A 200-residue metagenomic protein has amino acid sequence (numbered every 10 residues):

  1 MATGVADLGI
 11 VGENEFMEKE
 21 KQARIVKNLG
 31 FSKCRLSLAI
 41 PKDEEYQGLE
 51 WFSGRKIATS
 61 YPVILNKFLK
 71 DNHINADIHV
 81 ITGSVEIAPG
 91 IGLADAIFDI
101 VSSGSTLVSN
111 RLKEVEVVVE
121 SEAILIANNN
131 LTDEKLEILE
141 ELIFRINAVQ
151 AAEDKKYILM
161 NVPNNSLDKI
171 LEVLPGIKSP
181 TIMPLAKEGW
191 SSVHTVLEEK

Functional and structural regions predicted by a protein language model:
T3, I10-R24, G30, K42-K200: Small-molecule-sensing regulatory modules
C34: Expand to "…catalyze enediolate/carbanion chemistry for C-C bond making/breaking, isomerization, decarboxylation
L38: Histidine-anchored nucleotide/phosphate-binding helix
